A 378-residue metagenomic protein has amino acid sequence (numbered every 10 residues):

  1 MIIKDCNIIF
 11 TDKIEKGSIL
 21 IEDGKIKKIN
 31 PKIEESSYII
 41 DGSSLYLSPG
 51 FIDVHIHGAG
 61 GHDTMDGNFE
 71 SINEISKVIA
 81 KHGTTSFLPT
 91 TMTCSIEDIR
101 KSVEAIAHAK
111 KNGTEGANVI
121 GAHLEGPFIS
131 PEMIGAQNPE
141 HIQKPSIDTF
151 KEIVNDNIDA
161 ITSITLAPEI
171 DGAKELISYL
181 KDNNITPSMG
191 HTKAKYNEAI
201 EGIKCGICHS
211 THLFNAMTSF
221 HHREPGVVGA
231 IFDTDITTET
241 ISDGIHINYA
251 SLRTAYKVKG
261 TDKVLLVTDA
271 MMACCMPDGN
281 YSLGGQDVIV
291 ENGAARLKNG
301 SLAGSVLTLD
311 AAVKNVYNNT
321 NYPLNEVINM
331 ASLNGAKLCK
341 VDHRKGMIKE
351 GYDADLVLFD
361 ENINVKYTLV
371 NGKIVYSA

Functional and structural regions predicted by a protein language model:
M1-E34, L369, I374: N-terminal metal-binding scaffold of metallo-dependent hydrolase/deaminase domains
M1-I3, E22, E34-N73, K77: Replace "His-x-His-based motif
C6, K337, I348-A378: C-terminal cap of metal-dependent C-N hydrolases
Y46, V54, T64-A117, H141-D156 (+1 more regions): Alpha-helical scaffold segments that flank or form the walls of functional sites
H57, N73-S102, A117-S130, N157-E169 (+4 more regions): Divalent metal-dependent hydrolysis catalytic cores, especially in the metallo-beta-lactamase
K77-L88, S130-I158, I200-L213, V227-T237 (+1 more regions): Active-site gating loops and adjacent loop-to-helix segments of metal-dependent hydrolytic enzymes
N155-M276: Active-site core of metal-dependent hydrolases
V227-T240, Y256-T268, C274-L358: His/Asp/Glu-enriched, well-ordered alpha-helical/loop segment that forms or immediately abuts the divalent-metal
